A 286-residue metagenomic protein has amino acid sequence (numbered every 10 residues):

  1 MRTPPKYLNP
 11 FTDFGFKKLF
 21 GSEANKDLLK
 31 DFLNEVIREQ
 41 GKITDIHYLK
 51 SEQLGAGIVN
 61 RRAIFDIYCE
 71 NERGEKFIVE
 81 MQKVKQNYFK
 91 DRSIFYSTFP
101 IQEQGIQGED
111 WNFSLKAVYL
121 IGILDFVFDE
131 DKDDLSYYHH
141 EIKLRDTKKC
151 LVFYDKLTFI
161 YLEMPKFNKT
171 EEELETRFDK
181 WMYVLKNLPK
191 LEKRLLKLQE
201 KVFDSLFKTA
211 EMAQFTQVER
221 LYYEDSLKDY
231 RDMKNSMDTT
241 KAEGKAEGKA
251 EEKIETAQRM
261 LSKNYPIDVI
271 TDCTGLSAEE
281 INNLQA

Functional and structural regions predicted by a protein language model:
M1-I160, N168-T170: Accessory alpha/beta interaction modules
R2-P5, Y68, F77-Q82, E172 (+1 more regions): Short, charged alpha-helical interaction segments and adjacent helix-coil junctions
G21, K132, Y137-R145, C150-F153 (+3 more regions): Functional cleft and adjacent loop/helix regions within the main domain that mediate ligand binding or catalysis
R61-R62, Y161, D238, Q285: Short alpha-helix boundary/capping motifs
Y161-K166, K190-L191: Short, flexible active-site loops
